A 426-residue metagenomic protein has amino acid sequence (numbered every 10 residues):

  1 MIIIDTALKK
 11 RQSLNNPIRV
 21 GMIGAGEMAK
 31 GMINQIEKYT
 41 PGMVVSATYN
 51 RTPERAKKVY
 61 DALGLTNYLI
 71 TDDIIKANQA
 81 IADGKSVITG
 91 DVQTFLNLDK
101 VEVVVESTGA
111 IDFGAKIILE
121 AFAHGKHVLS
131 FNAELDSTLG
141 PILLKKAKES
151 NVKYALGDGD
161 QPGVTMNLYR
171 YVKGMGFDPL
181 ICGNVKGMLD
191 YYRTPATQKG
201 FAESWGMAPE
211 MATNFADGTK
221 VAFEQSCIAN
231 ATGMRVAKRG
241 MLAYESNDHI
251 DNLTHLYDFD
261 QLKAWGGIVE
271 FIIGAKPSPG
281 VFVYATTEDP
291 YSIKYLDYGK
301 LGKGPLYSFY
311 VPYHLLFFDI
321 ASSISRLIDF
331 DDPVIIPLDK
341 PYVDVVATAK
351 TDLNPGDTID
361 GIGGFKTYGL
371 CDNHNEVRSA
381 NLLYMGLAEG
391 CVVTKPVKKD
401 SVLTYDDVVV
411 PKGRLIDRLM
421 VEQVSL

Functional and structural regions predicted by a protein language model:
M1-E120: N-terminal glycine-/serine-/threonine-rich beta1-alpha1-beta2 phosphate-ribose binding loop of Rossmann-like
I2-R11, F201, W205-L426: C-terminal catalytic/substrate-binding lobe primarily of soluble NAD(P)-dependent oxidoreductases
A25, R51, Q93, G109-A110 (+5 more regions): Short, ordered loop/turn segments at secondary-structure junctions
M28-M32, S107-K116, F131, S137-P141 (+2 more regions): Short glycine/serine/threonine-rich phosphate/pyrophosphate-binding segments that cradle anionic phosphate groups
R55, L135-L144, Q161-T165, K186-D190 (+1 more regions): Short gly/pro/ser/thr-enriched loop/turn and capping motifs at secondary-structure boundaries
D112-H124, N132-V152, D158-G159: Rossmann-fold NAD(P)-binding glycine/threonine-rich loop
A147-N151, A155-K220: Rossmann-like NAD(P)H-binding beta-loop-alpha module
